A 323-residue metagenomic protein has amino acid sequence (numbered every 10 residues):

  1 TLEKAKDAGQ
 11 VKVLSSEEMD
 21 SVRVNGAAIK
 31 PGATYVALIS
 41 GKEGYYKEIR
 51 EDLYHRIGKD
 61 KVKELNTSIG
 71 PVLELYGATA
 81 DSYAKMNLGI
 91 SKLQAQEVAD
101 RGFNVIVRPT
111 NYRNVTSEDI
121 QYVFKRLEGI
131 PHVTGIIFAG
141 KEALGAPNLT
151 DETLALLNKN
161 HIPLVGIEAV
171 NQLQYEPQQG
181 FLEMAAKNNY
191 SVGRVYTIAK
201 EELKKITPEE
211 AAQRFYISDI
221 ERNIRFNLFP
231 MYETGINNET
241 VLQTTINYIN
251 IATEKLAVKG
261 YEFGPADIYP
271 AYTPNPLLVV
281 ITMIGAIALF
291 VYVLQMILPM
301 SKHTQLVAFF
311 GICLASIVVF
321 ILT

Functional and structural regions predicted by a protein language model:
T1-P276: Soluble extramembrane regions of membrane proteins in the secretory/endomembrane system
I249, F263-G264, T273-T323: Core alpha-helical transmembrane segments of integral membrane proteins
